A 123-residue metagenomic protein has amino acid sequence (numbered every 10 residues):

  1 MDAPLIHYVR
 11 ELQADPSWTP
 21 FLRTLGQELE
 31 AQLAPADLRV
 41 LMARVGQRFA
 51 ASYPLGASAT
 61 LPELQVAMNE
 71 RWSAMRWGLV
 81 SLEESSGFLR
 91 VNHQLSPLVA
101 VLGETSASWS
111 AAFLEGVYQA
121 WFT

Functional and structural regions predicted by a protein language model:
M1-R90, P97-W109: N-terminal accessory segment detector
L95-P97, F122: Generic hydrophobic/packing signal
A111-T123: Active-site helix/loop of acyl-thioester processing domains in fatty-acid/polyketide metabolism, spanning hotdog-fold
